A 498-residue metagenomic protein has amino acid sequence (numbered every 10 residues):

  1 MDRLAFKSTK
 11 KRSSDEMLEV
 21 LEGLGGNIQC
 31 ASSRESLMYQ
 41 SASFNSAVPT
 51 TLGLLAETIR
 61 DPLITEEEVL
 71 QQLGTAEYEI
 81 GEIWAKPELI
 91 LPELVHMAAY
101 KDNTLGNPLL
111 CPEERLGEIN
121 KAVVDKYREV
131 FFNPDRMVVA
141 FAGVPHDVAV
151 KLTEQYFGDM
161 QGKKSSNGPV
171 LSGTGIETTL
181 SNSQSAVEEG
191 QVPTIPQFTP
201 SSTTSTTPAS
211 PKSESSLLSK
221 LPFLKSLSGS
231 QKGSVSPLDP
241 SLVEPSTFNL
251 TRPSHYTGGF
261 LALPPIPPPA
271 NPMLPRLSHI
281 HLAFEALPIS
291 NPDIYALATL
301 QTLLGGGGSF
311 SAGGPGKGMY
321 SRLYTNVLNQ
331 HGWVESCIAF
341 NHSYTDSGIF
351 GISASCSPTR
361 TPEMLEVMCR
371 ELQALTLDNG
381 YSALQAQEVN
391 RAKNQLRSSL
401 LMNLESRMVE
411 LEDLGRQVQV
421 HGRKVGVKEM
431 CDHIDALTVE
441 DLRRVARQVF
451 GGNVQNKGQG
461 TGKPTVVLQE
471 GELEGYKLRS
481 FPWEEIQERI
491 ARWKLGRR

Functional and structural regions predicted by a protein language model:
M1-K7, Q301-T302: Active-site recognition of the HExxH zinc-binding catalytic motif
S8-K11, S41-T75, G307, V334 (+1 more regions): M16/insulysin-pitrilysin zinc metalloprotease superfamily fold
T9-S46, I83-D135, G162-I294, G306-E363 (+3 more regions): Non-catalytic beta-strand/loop surface segments
E19-E22, P62-G81, S165-F198, V243 (+3 more regions): Acidic/histidine-enriched alpha-helical segments
E77-E93, N326-V334, E363, V367 (+1 more regions): Short acidic/His-enriched helical or mixed secondary-structure segments at domain edges of catalytic enzymes and some
K121-D159, V466: Non-catalytic, conformational "gating/processing" segments within enzyme and secreted inhibitor domains
V138-A140, K393-R498: C-terminal regions of mature proteins
